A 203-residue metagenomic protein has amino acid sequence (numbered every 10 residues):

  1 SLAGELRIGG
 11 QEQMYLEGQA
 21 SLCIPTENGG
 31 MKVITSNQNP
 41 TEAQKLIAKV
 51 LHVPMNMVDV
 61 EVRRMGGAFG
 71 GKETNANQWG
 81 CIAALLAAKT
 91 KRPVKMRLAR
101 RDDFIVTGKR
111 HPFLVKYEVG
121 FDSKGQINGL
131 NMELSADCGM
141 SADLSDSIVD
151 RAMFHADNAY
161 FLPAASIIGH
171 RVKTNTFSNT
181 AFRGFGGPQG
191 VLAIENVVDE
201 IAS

Functional and structural regions predicted by a protein language model:
S1-S203: Structural alpha/beta core scaffold segments of enzyme domains
